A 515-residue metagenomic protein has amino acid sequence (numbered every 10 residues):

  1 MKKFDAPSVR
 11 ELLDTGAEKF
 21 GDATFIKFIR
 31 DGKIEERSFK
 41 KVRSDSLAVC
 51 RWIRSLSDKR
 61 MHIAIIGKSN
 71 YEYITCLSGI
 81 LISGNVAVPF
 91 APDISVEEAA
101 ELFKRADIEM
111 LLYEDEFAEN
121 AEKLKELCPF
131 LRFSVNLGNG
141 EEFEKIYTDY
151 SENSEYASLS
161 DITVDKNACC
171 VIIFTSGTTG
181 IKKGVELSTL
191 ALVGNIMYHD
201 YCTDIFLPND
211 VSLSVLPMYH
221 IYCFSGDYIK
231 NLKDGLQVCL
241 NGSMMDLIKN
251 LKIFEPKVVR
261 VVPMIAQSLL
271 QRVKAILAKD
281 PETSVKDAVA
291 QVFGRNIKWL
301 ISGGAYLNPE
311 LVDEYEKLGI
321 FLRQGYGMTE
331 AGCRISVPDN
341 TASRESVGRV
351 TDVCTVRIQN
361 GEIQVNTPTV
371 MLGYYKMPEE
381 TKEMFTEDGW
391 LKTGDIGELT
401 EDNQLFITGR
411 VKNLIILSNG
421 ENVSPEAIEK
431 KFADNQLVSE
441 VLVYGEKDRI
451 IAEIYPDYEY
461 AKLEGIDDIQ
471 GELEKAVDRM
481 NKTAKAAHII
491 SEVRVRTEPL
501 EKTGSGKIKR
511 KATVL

Functional and structural regions predicted by a protein language model:
G21-T24, E152-F174, I181, I205-V211: Conserved pre-ATP/AMP-binding loop-to-beta segment of ANL
E35, C50-I94: Conserved AMP-binding/adenylate-forming
E36-K40, C170-I196: Conserved AMP-binding A3 loop
A118-K166, V273-Q291: ANL superfamily adenylate-forming
V193-V211, M218-A288, N296: Conserved AMP-binding/adenylation subdomain of ANL enzymes
K257-V261, L269-A342, S439: Gly/Ser/Thr-rich phosphate-binding loop
V350, R357-I358, E362-L417, N422 (+1 more regions): Conserved ATP-binding/catalytic segment of the ANL
L437-V443, D448, D478-L515: Conserved C-terminal "lid"/linker of ANL adenylate-forming enzymes
